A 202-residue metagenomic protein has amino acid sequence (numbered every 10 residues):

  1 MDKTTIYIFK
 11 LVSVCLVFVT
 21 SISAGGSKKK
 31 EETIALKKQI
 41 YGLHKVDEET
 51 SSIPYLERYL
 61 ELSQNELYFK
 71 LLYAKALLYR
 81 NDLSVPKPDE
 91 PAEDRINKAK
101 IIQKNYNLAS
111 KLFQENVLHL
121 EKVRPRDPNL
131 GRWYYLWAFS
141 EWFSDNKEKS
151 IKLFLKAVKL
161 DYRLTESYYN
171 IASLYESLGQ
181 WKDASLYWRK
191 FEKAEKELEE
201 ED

Functional and structural regions predicted by a protein language model:
I22-S63, Y68, L72, D82-P91: N-terminal leader/linker segments that initiate helical-solenoid repeat arrays
